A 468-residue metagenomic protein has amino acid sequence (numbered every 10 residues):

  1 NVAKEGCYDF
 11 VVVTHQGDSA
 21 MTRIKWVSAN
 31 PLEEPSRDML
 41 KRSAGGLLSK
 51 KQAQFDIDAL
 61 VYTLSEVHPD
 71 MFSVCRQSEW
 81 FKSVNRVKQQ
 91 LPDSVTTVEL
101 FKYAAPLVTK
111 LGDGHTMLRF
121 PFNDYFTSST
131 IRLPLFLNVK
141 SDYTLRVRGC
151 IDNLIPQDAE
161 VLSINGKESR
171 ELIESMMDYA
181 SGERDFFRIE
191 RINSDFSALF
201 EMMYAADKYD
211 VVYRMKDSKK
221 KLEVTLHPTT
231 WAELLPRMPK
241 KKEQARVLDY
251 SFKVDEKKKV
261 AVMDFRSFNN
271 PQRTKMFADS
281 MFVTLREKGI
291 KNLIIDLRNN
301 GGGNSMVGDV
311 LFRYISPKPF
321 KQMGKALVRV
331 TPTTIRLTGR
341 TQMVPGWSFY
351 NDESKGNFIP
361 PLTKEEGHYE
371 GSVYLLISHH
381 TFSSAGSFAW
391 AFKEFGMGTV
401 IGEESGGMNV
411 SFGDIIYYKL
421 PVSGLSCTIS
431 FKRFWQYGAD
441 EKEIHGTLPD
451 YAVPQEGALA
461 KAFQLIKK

Functional and structural regions predicted by a protein language model:
V2-A3, I155, V453: Hydrophobic beta-strand core residues of beta-sandwich domains
V2-G6, M202-A205: Surface-exposed, short loops/turns at beta-strand junctions within beta-sandwich domains
D9-V13: Extracellular recognition modules
Q16-L293, L297-L327, S372, N409 (+4 more regions): Flexible, low-complexity junctional segments that flank or bridge functional domains
D18-S19, S305-L459: Conserved acidic, small-residue-rich alpha-beta core segments centered on
